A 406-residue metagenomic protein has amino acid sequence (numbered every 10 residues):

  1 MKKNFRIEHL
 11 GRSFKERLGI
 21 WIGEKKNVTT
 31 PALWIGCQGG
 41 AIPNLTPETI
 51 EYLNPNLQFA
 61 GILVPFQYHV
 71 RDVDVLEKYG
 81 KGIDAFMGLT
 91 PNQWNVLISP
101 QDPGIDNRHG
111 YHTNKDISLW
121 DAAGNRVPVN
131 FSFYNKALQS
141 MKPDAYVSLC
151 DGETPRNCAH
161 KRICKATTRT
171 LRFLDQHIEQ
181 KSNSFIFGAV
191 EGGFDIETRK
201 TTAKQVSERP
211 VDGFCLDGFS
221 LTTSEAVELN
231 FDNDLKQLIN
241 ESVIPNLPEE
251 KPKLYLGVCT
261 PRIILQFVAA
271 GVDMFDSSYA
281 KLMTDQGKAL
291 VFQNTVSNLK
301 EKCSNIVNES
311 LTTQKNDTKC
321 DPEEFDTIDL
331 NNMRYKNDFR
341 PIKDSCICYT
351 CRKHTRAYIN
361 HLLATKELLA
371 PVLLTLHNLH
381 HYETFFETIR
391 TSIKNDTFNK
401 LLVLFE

Functional and structural regions predicted by a protein language model:
M1-I22, V28-C37, N44, S140 (+2 more regions): C-terminal extensions of enzymes
M1-S182, C303, N308-K315, M333: Non-catalytic, usually N-terminal nucleic-acid engagement modules in DNA/RNA processing proteins
K26, L138, G188, V206 (+3 more regions): Conserved, mostly hydrophobic/aromatic
I35-G36, Y68-V70, P103-G104, E153-T154 (+5 more regions): Short, solvent-exposed loop/turn segments at secondary-structure junctions
P155-H160, C164, G213-T222, L368-P371: Glycine- and acidic
T168, Q180-I342, C346: Glycine-rich phosphate/ribose-binding loops and adjacent secondary-structure elements that form binding surfaces
L171-I178, I244, E387-R390: Structural signal for well-ordered, non-membrane alpha-helices
